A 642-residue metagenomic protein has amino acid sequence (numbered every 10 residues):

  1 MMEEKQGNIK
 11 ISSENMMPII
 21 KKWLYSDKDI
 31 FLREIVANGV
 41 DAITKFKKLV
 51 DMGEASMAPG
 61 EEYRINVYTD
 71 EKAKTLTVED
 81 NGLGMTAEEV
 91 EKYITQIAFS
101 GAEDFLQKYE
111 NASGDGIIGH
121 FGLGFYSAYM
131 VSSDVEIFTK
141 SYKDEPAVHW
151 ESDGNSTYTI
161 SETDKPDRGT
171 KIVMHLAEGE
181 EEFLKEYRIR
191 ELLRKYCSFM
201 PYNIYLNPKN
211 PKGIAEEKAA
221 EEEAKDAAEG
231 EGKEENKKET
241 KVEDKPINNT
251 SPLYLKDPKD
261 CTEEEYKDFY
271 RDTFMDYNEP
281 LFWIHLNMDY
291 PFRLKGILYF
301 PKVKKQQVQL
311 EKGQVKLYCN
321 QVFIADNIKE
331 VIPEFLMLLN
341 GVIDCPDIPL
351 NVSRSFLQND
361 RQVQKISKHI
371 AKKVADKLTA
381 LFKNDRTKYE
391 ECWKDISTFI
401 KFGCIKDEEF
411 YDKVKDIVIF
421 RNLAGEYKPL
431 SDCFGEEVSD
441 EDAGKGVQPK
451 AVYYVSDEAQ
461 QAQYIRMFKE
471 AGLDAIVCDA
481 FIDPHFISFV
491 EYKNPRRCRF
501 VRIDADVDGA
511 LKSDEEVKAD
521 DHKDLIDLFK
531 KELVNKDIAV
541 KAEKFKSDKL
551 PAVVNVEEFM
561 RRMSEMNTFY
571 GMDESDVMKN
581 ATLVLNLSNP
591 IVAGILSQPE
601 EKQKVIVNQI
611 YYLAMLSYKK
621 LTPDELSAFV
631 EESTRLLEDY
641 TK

Functional and structural regions predicted by a protein language model:
M1-F183, E191, S198, I214 (+1 more regions): GHKL (Bergerat-fold) ATPase N-terminal catalytic module, capturing the glycine-rich phosphate-binding loop and acidic
I117, V135-T157, A177-E180, Y187-K642: GHKL/Bergerat-fold ATPase module in large chromosome/replication-associated machines
